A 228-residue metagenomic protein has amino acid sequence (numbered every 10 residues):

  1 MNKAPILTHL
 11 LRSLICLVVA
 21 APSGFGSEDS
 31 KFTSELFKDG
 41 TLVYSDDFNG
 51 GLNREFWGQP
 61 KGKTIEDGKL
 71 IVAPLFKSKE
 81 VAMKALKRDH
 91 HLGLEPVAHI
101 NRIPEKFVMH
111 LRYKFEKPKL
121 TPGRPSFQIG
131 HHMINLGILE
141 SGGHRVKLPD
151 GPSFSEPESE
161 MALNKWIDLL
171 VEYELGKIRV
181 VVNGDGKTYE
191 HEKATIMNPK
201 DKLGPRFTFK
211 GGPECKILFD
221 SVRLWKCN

Functional and structural regions predicted by a protein language model:
L10-P22: Bacterial N-terminal signal peptides
E28-K61: Extracellular carbohydrate-recognition regions
T33-S34, E95-N101, S155-M161, T208-F209: Beta-strand-rich interaction surfaces with strong enrichment in secreted/lumenal proteins
F48, M109-L111, K165-V182: Short tryptophan-centered beta-strand motifs in secreted/extracellular beta-sheet-rich domains of glycan-recognition
L52-A82: Extracellular glycan-recognition surfaces and repeat-rich motifs
F76-L148: Secretory/extracellular carbohydrate-interaction modules and structurally similar beta-sandwich "look-alikes"
L148-L170: Short, aromatic/His-centered strand-loop micro-motif at the edge of beta-sheets
H191-D220: Flexible glycan-contacting loops in extracellular carbohydrate-active proteins
